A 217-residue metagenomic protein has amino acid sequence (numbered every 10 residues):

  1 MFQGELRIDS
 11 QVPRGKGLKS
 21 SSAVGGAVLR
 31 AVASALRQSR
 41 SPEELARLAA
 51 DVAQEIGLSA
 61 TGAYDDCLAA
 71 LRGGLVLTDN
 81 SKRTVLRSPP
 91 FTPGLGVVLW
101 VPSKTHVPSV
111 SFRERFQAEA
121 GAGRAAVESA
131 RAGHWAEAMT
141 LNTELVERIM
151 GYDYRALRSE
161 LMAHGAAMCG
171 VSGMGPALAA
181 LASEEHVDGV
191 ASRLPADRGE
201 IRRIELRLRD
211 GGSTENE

Functional and structural regions predicted by a protein language model:
M1-K16, S34, S192-R193, E205-E217: ATP-binding N-lobe of GHMP and related small-molecule kinases
F2-E5, V32-A49, G189-L194: Phosphate-handling active-site elements
S10-K19, Q54-T61: A short glycine/serine-rich beta->alpha loop
L18-P42, L71-G73: DPxDG-like acidic metal-binding loop motif
E43-S88, R158: Alpha/beta catalytic cores of group-transfer enzymes, especially the acyltransferase/condensing modules of polyketide
A70-L71, W100-S103, S172-G173: Short beta-strand segments
F91-D153: Acyltransferase
A132-E217: Glycine-rich, charge-dense phosphate/pyrophosphate-binding loop(s) and the adjacent flexible "lid"/catalytic subdomain
